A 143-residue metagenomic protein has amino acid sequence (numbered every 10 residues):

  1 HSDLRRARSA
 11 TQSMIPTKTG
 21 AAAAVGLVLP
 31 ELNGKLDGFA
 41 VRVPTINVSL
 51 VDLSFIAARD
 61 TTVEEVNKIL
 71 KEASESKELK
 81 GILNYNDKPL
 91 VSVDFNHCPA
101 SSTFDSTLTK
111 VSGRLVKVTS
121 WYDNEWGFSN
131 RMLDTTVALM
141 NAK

Functional and structural regions predicted by a protein language model:
H1-V116: C-terminal substrate-binding/catalytic lobe of Rossmann-fold NAD(P)-dependent oxidoreductases
R42-I46, W121-F128: Glycine-rich phosphate/pyrophosphate-binding beta-alpha loops
N130-K143: Internal hydrophobic alpha-helix adjacent to the cofactor/substrate pocket in enzyme cavities
